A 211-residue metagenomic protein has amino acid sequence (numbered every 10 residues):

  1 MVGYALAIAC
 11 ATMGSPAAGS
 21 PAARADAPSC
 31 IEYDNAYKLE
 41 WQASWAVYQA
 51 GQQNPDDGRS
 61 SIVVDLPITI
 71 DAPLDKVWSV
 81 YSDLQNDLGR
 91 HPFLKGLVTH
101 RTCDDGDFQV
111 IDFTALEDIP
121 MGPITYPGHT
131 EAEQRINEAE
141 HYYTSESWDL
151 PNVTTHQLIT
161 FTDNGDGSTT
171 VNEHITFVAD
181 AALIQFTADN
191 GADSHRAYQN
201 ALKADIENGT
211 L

Functional and structural regions predicted by a protein language model:
M1-A9: Sec-dependent N-terminal signal peptides
I8-A27: C-terminal region of N-terminal signal peptides and the immediate post-cleavage residues of exported proteins
A25-D105: Hydrophobic ligand-binding cavity/cleft-lining segments
P55-D57, T99-P151, D205-G209: Glycine-rich portal/gate segments that line the openings of hydrophobic small-molecule binding cavities
S61-T69, V110, H129, H156 (+1 more regions): Intrinsic-disorder/low-complexity, polar/charged segments enriched in Ser/Thr/Lys/Arg/Asp/Glu/Gln
D71-D75, T102-D107, R135-H141, T160-T170: A short, structured loop/turn motif at beta-sheet edges
V77-Y81, D87, Q134, T144 (+2 more regions): Hydrophobic pocket/interface hotspot
E146-R196: Beta-strand/loop substructures that line and gate deep hydrophobic ligand-binding cavities in soluble
